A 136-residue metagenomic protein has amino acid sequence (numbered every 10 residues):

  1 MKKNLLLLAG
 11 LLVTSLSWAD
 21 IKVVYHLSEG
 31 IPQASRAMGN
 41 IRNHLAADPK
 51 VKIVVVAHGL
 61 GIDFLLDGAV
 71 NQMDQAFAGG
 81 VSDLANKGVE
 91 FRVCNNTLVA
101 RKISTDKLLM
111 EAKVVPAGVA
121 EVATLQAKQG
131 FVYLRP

Functional and structural regions predicted by a protein language model:
M1-N4: Positively charged n-region of N-terminal signal peptides that target proteins for export
A19-P136: Secreted/extracellular ectodomain signature
